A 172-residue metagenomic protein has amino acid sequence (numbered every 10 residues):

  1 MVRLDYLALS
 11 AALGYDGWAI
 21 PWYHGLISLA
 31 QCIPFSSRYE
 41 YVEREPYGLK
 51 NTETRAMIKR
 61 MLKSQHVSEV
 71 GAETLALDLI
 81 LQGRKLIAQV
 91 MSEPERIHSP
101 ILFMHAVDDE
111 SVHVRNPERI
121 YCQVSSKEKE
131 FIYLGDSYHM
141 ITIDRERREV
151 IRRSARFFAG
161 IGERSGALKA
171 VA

Functional and structural regions predicted by a protein language model:
M1-A76: Alpha/beta-hydrolase-fold enzymes
P21, R115-R119, R145: Generic recognition of short, well-ordered alpha-helical segments
A30-I33, H105, I120-Q123, F131-L134 (+2 more regions): Polytopic alpha-helical membrane proteins, predominantly small-molecule transporters/carriers
L75-E93: Active-site nucleophile elbow and catalytic-triad environment of alpha/beta-hydrolase enzymes
R96-I97, F103-H105, D109: Short beta-strand/loop motif that positions the catalytic acidic residue of the alpha/beta-hydrolase fold
S99, H113-C122: Short alpha-helix in the alpha/beta-hydrolase fold that links the catalytic acid
V107-V112, M140: Acidic catalytic loop of the alpha/beta-hydrolase fold
E128-A172: Catalytic active-site module of serine/aspartate enzymes centered on a nucleophile-bearing elbow/loop
